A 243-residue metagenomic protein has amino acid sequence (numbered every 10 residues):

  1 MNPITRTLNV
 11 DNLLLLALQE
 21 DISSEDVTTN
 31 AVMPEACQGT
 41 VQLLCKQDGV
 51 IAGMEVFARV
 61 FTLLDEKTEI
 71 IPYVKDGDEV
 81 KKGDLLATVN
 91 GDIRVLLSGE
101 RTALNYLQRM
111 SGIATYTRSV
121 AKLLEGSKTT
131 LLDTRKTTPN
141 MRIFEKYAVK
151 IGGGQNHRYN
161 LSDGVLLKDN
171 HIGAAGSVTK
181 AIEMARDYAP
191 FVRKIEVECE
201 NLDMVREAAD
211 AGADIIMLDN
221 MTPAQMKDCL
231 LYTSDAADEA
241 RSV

Functional and structural regions predicted by a protein language model:
N2-A211, I215, K227-L230: Acidic/glycine-rich phosphate/pyrophosphate-binding loops and surrounding catalytic core that coordinate Mg2+
T222-Q225: Nucleotide-binding motor/catalytic cores of P-loop/tubulin-like NTPases across gene-expression machines
Y232-A237: Conserved small/polar residues in nucleotide/adenosyl-binding loops
